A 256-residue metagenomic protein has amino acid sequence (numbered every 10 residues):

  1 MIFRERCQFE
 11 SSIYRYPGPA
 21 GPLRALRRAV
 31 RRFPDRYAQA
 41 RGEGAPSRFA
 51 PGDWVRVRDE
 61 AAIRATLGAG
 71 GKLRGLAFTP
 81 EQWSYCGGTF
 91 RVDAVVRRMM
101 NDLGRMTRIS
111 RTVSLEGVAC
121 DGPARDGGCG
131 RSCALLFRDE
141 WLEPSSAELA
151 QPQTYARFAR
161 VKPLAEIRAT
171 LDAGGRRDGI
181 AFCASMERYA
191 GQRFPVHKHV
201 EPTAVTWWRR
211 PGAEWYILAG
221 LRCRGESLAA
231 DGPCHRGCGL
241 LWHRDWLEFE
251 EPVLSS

Functional and structural regions predicted by a protein language model:
M1-P51, R58-S145, A150, T154-Y155 (+1 more regions): Basic/aromatic-rich interaction segments and small domains that mediate binding to polyanionic partners
F158: Short glycine/proline-centered loop/turn elements that form peptide/ligand docking sites
